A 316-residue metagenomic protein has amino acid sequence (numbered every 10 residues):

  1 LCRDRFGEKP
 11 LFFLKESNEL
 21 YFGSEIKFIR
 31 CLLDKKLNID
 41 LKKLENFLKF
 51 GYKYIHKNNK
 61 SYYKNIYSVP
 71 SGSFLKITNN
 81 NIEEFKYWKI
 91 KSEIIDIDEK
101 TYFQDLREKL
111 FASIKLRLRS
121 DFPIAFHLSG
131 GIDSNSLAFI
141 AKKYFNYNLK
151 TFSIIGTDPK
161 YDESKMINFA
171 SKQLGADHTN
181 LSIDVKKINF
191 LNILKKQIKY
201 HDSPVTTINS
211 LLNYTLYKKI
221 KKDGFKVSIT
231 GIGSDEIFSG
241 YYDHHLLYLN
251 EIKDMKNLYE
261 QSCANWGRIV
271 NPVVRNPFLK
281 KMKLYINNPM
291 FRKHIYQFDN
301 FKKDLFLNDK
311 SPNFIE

Functional and structural regions predicted by a protein language model:
L1-H201, N213: Cysteine-centered catalytic environments shared across enzyme families
N79, K172-E316: Glycine-rich active-site loop/lid subdomains used to bind and stabilize high-energy intermediates
